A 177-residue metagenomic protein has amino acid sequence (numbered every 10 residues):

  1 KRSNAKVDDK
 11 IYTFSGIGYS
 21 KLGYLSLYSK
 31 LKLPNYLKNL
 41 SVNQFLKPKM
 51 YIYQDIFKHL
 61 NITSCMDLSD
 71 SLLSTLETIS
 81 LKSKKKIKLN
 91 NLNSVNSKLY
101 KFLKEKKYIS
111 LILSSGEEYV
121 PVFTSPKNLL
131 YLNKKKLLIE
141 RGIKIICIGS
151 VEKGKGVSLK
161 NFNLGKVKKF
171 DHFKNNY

Functional and structural regions predicted by a protein language model:
K1-Y28, C147-S150: Glycine-rich anion-binding loops of enzyme active sites
R2-K6, D55-H59, I112-G116, I139-E140 (+1 more regions): Solvent-exposed alpha-helices and their adjacent loops that cap or buttress functional pockets in soluble metabolic
D9-K10, E117-P121: Short, surface-exposed beta-edge/turn micro-motifs
S26, S41-E117: Active-site-proximal betaalpha loop/short-helix elements that scaffold phosphoryl/nucleotidyl transfer chemistry
L27-L31, L76-K84, K136-K144: Short, solvent-exposed amphipathic alpha-helical segments in soluble enzyme and RNA/protein-processing domains
S74, V120-T124, I145-G149: Active-site scaffold segments
N90-S94, K134-Y177: Acidic, Ser/Thr/Pro-rich beta/coil linker or hinge segments at domain junctions
T124-Y131: Helix N-cap motif at beta-to-alpha junctions
